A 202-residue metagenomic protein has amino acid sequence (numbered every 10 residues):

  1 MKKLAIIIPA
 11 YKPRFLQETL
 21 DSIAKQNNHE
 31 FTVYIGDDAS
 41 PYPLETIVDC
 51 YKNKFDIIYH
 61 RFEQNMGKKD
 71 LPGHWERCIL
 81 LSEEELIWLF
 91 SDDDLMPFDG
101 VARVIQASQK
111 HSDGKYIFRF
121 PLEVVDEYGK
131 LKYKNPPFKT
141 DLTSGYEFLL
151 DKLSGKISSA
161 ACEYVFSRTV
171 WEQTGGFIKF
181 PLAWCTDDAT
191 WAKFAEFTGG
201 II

Functional and structural regions predicted by a protein language model:
K3-I7, T32, A189: Cell-envelope/extracellular polymer assembly enzymes that use nucleotide-activated donors
K12-K25: Short, well-formed alpha-helical segments that are part of the catalytic scaffolds of diverse glycosyltransferases
A24-Q64: Acidic donor-binding segment of Leloir-type glycosyltransferases
E63-S82: Glycine-rich, basic loop-to-helix element that forms the pyrophosphate-binding segment of sugar-nucleotide handling
I87: Short aromatic/hydrophobic "clamp" motif used to bind/position activated sugar donors
S91-L95: The conserved acidic donor/metal-binding loop of glycosyltransferases
D99-K134: Conserved donor NDP-sugar-binding/catalytic core segment of glycosyltransferases
L142-I202: Conserved nucleotide-sugar donor-binding catalytic segment
